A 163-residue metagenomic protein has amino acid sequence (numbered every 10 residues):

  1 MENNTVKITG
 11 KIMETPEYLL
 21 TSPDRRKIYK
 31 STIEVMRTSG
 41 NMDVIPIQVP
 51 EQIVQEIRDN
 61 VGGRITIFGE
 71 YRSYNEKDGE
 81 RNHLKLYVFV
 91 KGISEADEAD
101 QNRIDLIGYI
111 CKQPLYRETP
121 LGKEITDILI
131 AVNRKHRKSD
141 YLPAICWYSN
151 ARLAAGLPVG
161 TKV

Functional and structural regions predicted by a protein language model:
M1-V163: Single-stranded nucleic acid-binding surfaces, predominantly the OB-fold ssDNA-binding core
